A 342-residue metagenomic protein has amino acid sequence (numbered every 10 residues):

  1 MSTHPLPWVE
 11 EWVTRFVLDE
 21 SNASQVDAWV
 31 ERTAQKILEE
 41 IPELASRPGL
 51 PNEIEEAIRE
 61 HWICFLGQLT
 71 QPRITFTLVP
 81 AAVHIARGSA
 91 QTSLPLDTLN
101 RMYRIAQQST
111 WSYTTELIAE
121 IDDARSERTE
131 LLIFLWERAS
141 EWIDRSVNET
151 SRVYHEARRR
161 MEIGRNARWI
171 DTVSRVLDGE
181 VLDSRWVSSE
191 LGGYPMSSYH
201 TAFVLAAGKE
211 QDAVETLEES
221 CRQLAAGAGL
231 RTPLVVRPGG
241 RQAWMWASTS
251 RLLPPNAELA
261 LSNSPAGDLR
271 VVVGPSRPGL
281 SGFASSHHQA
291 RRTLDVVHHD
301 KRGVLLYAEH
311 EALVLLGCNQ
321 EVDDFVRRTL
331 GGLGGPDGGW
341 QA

Functional and structural regions predicted by a protein language model:
M1-D171, T232, A266-G267, Q341-A342: Alpha-helical/coil-rich non-catalytic "connector" segments in signaling and regulatory proteins
T3-H4, S46, N148, R152 (+1 more regions): Cytosolic nucleotide-utilizing catalytic cores of signal-transduction proteins
L69-P72, S93, R175-S184, K301: Short loop/turn hinge sites at secondary-structure boundaries
A167-D171, L177, V181, G193: Canonical alpha-helical transmembrane segment with a positive-inside/aromatic-interface signature
